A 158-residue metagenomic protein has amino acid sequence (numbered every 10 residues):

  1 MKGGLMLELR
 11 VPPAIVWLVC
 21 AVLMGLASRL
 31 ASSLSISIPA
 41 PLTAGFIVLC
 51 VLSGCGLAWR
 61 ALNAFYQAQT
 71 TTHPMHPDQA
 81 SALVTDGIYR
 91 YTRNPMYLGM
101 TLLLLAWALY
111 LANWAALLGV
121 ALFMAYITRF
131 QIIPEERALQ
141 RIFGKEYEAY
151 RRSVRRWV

Functional and structural regions predicted by a protein language model:
M1-D86, L98-V158: Membrane-anchoring alpha-helices and their flanking helix-loop junctions
Y89: Solvent-exposed interhelical
N94: Extended, alpha-helix-rich binding/interface surfaces that flank or overlap catalytic cores and mediate recognition
